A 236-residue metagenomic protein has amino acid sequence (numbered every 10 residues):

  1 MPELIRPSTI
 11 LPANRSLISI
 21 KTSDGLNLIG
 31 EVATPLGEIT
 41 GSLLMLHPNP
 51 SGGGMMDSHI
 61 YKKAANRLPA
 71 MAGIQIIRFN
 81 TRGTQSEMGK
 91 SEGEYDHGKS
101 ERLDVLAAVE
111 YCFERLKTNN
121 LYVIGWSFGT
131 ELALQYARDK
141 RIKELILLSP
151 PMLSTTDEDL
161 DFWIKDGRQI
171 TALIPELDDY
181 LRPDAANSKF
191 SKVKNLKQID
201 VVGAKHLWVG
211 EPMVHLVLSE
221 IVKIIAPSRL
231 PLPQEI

Functional and structural regions predicted by a protein language model:
M1-G41: N-terminal cap/lid segment of alpha/beta-hydrolase-fold proteins
L26-L116: Serine-hydrolase catalytic machinery in alpha/beta-hydrolase-like enzymes
I124-A133: Gly/Ala-rich beta-loop-alpha elbow adjacent to hydrolase catalytic centers
L153-S154, E176-L181, H206-L207: Acidic catalytic loop of the alpha/beta-hydrolase fold
E158-L160, L181-S191, M213: Short alpha-helix in the alpha/beta-hydrolase fold that links the catalytic acid
D166-G167, A172-I174, D178: Short beta-strand/loop motif that positions the catalytic acidic residue of the alpha/beta-hydrolase fold
S191-L207: Catalytic histidine neighborhood in serine/cysteine hydrolases with alpha/beta-hydrolase-type architecture
A204-L216: Catalytic histidine-centered segment of alpha/beta-hydrolase-like enzymes
